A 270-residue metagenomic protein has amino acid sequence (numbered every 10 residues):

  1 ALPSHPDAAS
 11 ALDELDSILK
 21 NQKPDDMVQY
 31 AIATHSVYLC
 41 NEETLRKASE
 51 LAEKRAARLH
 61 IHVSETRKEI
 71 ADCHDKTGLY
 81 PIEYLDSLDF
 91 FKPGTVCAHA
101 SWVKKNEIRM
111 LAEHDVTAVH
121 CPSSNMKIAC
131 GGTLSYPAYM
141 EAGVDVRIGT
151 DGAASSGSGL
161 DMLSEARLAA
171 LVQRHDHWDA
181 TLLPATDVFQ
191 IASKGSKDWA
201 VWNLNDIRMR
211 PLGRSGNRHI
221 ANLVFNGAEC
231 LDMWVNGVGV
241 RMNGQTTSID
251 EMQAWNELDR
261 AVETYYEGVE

Functional and structural regions predicted by a protein language model:
A1-S101: Metal-coordinating catalytic core of metallo-dependent amide/deamination hydrolases
I32, H62, C97, L111 (+6 more regions): Divalent metal-coordination and catalytic microenvironments
S49-R58, F90-P93, M110-V119, E141-V146: Glycine-enriched alpha-helix->loop->beta-strand junction motifs that scaffold or abut catalytic
E65, P122-M126, D151-A154: Short, acidic/turn-prone active-site loops that include or flank metal/cofactor- and phosphate-binding residues
S87-G94, Y136-R208, V224: His/Asp/Glu-enriched, well-ordered alpha-helical/loop segment that forms or immediately abuts the divalent-metal
G94-K104, P122-K127: Catalytic beta/alpha-barrel core
E107-D115, P122-K127, D198: Long hydrophobic segments that form regular secondary structure
S193-E270: Active-site microenvironment of metallo-dependent hydrolases
